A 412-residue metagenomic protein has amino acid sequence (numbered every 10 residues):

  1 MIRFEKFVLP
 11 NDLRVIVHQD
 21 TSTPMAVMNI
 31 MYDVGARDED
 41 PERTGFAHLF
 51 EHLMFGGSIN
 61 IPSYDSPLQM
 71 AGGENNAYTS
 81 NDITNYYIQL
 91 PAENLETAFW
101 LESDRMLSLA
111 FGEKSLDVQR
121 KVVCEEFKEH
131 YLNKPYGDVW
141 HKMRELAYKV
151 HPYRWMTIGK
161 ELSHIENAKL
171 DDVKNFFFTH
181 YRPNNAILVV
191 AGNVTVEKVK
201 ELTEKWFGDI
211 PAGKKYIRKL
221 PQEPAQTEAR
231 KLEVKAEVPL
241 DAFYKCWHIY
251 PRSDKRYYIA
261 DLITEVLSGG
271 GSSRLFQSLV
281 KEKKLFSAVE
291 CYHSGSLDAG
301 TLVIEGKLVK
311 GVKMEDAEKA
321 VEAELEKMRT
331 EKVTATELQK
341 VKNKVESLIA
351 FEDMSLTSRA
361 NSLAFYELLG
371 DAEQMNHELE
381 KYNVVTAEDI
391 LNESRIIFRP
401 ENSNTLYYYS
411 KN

Functional and structural regions predicted by a protein language model:
M1-E5, E145-A186, R218-E223, I349 (+1 more regions): Histidine-acidic residue clusters that define the catalytic metal-binding segment of zinc metallopeptidase domains
E5, K149-V150, R154-T157, R182-P251 (+2 more regions): An aromatic/glycine/proline-enriched structural segment found at the starts of mature extracellular/organellar domains
D12, I30, H48, Y86 (+13 more regions): Buried hydrophobic packing residues in well-ordered domains
D20, N29-M31, E145, K215-R274 (+1 more regions): His/Glu-based metal-binding/catalytic segments typifying zinc-dependent metallopeptidases
V27-Q89, W155-I158, G270-L285: M16/MPP (pitrilysin/insulinase) zinc-metallopeptidase core fold and M16-derived inactive scaffolds
G57, Q89-V122, S294-E352: M16/insulysin-pitrilysin zinc metalloprotease superfamily fold
M70, I165, Y244-H248, L267-L308: A structural supersecondary motif
I187-V190, K307, M328, K332 (+1 more regions): C-terminal regions of mature proteins
